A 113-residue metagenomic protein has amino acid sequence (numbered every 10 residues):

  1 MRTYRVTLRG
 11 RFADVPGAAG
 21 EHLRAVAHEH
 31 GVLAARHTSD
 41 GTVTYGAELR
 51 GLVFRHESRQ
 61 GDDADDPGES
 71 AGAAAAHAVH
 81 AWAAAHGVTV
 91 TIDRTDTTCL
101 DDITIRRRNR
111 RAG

Functional and structural regions predicted by a protein language model:
M1-H22: Short, extreme N-terminal segment that most often corresponds to the first beta-strand
M1-T3, V90-G113: Short, charged, intrinsically disordered terminal tails
M1-T7, A47-G51, A85: A general secondary-structure signal for short beta-strands and their flanking turns/coil in non-transmembrane regions
P16-R36: Short amphipathic alpha-helix segments
G20-R24, E69-H77: Short, well-ordered alpha-helical segments
V26-G31, A75-A83: Short, non-transmembrane amphipathic alpha-helical segments
V32-A74: Short, intrinsically disordered low-complexity segments
H77-T95: Short, compact, well-ordered microdomains
